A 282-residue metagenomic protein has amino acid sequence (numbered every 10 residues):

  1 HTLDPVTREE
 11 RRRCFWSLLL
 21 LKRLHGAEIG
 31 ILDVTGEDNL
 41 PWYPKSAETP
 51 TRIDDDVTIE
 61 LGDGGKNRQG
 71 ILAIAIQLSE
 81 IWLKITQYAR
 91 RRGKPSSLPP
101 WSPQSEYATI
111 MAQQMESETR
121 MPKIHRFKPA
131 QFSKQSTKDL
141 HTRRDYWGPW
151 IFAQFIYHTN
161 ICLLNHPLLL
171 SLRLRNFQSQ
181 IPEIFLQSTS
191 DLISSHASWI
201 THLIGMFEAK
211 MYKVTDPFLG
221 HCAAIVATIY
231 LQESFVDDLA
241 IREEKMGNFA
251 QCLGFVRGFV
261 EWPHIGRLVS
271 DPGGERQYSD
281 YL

Functional and structural regions predicted by a protein language model:
H1-Q69, W82-S105, M115-D145, N165-I184 (+3 more regions): Acidic, Ser/Thr-rich, low-complexity intrinsically disordered regions in fungal proteins
F15, A75, F152-Q154, I193 (+1 more regions): Residues that mark the junctions of alpha-helical repeat units in TPR/alpha-solenoid scaffolds
L19, I74, I156-H158, A223 (+1 more regions): TPR repeat positional signature
W82, A224-A227: Eukaryotic multi-pass alpha-helical transmembrane domains
A153-L163: C-terminal substrate/ligand-recognition segments
L163-N165, Y230: Residue at a conserved register position within TPR or TPR-like alpha-solenoid repeats
M211-H221: All-alpha amphipathic helical-bundle segments outside canonical DNA-binding/catalytic cores that form hydrophobic
